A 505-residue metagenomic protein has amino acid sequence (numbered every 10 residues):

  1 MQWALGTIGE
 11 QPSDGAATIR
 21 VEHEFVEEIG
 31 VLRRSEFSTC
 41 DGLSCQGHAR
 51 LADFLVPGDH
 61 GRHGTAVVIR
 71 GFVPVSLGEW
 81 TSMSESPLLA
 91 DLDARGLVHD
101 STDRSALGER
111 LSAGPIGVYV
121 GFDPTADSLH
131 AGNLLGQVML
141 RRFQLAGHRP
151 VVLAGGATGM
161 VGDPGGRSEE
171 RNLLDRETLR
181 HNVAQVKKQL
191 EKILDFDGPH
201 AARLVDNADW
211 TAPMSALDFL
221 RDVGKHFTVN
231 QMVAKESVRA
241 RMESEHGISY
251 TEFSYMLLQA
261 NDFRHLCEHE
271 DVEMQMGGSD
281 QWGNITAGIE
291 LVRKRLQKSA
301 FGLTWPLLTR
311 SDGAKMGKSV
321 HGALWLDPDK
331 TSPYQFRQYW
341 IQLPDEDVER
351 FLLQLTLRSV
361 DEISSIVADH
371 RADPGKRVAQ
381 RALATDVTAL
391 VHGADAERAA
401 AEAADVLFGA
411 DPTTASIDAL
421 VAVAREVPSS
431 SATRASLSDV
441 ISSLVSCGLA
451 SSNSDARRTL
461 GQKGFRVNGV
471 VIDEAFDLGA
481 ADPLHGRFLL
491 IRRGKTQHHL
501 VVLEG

Functional and structural regions predicted by a protein language model:
M1, I8, I19-V21, V26-V31 (+2 more regions): Hydrophobic alpha-helical signal/anchor motif
E24, A49, G61-G64, V73: Short hydrophobic alpha-helical segments enriched in small aliphatic residues
F72-Q281, T286-I289, L296-F301, A314: NTP-dependent nucleotidyl-transfer catalytic core
V292-G505: Conserved nucleotide- and phosphate/pyrophosphate-binding catalytic cores in adenylate/nucleotidyl-handling enzymes
